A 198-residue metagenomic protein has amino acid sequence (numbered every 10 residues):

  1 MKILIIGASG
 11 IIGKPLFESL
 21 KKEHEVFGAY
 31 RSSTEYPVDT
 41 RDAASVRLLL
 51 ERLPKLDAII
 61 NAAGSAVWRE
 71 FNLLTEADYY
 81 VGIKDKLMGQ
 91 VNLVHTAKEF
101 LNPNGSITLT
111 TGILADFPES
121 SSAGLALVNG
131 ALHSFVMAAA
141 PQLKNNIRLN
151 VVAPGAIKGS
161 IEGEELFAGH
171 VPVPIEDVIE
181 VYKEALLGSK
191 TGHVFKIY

Functional and structural regions predicted by a protein language model:
L4-S19: N-terminal Rossmann NAD(P)H-binding glycine-rich loop of SDR-like oxidoreductase domains
Y30-S45: Rossmann-fold cofactor-recognition segment
S45, M88-T96: Conserved mid-core alpha-helix of short-chain dehydrogenase/reductase
I60-R69: Conserved NAD(P)H cofactor-binding loop of Rossmann-fold oxidoreductase domains
E70-F71, D78-Y80: Substrate-binding pocket helix/loop in short-chain dehydrogenase/reductase
G82-I83, G89-N92, S106-P141, A153-A156: Catalytic loop of short-chain dehydrogenase/reductase
E99, P141-Q142: Alpha-helical segment proximal to the catalytic Tyr-Lys
V151, E164-Y198: C-terminal helical subdomain
